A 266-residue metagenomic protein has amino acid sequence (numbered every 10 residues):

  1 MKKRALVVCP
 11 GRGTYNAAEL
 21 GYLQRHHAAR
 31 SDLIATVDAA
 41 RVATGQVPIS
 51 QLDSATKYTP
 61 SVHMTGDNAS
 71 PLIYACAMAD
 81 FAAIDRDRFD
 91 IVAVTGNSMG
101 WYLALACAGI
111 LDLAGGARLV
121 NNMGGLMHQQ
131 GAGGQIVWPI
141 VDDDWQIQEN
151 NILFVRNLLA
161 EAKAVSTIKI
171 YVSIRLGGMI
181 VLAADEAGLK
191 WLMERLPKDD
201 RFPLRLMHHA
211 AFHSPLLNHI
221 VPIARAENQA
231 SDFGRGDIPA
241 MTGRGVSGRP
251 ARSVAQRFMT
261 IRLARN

Functional and structural regions predicted by a protein language model:
K2-D87, D232-N266: Acyltransferase/transacylase module recognition
L6-V8, I91-G96, V181: Short glycine-rich phosphate-binding loop at a beta-alpha junction
G11, G100, L182: Conserved S/T- and glycine-rich ATP-binding loop of Class I adenylate-forming
Y15-A17, G100, A104, L113: Short, electropositive, low-hydrophobicity segments enriched in small/polar residues
A77, V92-G100, A104, A108: Gly/Ala-rich beta-loop-alpha elbow adjacent to hydrolase catalytic centers
D80, W101-Y102, D143-D144: A short acidic, glycine/proline-enriched capping/turn motif at secondary-structure boundaries, especially helix N-cap
A108-R257: Alpha/beta catalytic cores of group-transfer enzymes, especially the acyltransferase/condensing modules of polyketide
